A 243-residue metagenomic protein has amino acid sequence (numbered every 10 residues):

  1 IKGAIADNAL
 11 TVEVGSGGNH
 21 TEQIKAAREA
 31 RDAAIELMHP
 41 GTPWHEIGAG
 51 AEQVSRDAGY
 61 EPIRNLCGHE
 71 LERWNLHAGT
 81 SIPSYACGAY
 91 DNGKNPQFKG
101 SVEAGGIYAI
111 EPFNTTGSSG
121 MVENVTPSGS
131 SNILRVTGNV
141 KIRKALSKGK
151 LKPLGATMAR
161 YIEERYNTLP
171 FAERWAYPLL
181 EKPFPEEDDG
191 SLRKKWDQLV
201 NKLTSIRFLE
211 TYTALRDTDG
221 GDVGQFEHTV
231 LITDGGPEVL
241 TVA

Functional and structural regions predicted by a protein language model:
I1-A243: Active-site neighborhoods and metal-handling regions in enzymes and metal-associated proteins
